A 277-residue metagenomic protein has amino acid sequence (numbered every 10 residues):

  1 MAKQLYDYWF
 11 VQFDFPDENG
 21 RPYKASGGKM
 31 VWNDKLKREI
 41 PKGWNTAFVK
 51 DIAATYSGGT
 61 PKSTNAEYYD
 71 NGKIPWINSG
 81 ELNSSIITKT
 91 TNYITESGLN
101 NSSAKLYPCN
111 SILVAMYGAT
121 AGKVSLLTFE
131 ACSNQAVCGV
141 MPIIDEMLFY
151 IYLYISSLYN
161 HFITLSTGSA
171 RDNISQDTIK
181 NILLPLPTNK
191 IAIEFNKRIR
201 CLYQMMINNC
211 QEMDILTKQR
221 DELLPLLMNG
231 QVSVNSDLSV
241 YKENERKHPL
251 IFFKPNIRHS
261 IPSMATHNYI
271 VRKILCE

Functional and structural regions predicted by a protein language model:
M1-L5, G27-P61, N181, P185 (+4 more regions): Non-catalytic DNA-recognition/assembly elements of restriction-modification systems
A2, Y6-F13, G20-G27: Glycine-rich, mobile lid/loop segments that gate access to catalytic sites or pores
G20-A25, K62-Y69, S166-G168: Short coil/turn segments at secondary-structure boundaries
K29-L36, A47-E67, G80-C109, T128 (+3 more regions): Sequence-specific dsDNA recognition surfaces
N78-S79, K89-L158, L165-G168, S175-I179: A short beta-sheet element
